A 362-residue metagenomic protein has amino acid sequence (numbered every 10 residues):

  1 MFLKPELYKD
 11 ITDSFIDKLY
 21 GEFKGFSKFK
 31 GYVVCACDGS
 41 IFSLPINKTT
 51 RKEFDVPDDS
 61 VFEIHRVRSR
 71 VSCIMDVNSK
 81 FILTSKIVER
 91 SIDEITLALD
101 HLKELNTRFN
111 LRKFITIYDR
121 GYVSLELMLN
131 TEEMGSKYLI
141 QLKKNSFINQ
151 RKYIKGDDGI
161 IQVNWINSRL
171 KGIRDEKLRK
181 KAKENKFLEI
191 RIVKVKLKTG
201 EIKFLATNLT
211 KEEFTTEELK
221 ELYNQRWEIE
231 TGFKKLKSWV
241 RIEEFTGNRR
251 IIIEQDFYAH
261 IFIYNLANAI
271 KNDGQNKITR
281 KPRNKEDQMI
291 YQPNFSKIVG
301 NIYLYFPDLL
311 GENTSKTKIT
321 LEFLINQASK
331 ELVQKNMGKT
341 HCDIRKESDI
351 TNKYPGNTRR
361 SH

Functional and structural regions predicted by a protein language model:
M1-P5: Major-groove recognition helix of helix-turn-helix-like DNA-binding domains
E6, D10-F15, K30-G31, I46-T50 (+1 more regions): Single, function-defining residue in the core of a domain
I11, Y20-K28, L44: Long amphipathic N-terminal alpha/beta scaffold segment
D17-G21, T50-D59: Short acidic (Asp/Glu) patches
Y32-S43: Two-metal-ion RNase H-like nuclease active-site motif
